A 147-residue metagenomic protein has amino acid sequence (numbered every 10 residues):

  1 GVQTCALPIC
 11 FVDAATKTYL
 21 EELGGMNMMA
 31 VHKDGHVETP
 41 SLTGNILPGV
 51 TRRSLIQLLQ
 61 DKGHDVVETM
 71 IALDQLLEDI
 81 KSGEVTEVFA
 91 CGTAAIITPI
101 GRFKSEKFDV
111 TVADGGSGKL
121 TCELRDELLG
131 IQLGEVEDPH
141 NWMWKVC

Functional and structural regions predicted by a protein language model:
G1-L7: Short, small-residue-biased leader/transition segments that mark boundaries at the very start of proteins
V12-C147: Conserved catalytic-core subdomain
